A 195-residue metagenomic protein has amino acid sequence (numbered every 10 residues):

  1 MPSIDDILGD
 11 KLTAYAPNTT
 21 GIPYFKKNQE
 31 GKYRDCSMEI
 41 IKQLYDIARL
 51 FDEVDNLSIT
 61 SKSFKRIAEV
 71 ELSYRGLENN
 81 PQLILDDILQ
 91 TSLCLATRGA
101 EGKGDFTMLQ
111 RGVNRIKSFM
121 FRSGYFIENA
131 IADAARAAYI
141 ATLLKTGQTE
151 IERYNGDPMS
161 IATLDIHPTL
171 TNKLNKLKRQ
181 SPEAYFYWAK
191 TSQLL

Functional and structural regions predicted by a protein language model:
M1-R122, I131-K145, T149, R153-L195: Catalytic cores of NTP-dependent nucleotidyl/adenyl transfer enzymes across multiple folds
